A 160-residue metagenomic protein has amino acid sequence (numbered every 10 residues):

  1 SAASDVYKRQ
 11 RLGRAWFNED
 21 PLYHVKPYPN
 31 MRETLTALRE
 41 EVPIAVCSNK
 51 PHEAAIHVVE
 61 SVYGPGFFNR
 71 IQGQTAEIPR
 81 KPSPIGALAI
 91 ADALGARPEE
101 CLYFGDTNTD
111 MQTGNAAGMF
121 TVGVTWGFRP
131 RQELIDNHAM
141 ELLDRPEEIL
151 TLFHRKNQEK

Functional and structural regions predicted by a protein language model:
A2-Y7: Short, small-residue-biased leader/transition segments that mark boundaries at the very start of proteins
K8-R11, V25-Y28, I44, T107 (+1 more regions): N-proximal short alpha-helices
R9-F17, F67-I71: Short, basic/glycine-rich phosphate-binding loops at helix/coil junctions that contact nucleotide phosphates
R14, M31, P146: Short amphipathic alpha-helical/adjacent loop interface patches that line ligand and macromolecule-binding sites
E19-V46, H52-H57, P84: Short, acidic loop-to-helix structural element flanking the phosphoryl-transfer center in phosphate-processing enzymes
T36, P51-H52, I56-K160: Asp-based, Mg2+/Mn2+-dependent phosphohydrolase catalytic module
